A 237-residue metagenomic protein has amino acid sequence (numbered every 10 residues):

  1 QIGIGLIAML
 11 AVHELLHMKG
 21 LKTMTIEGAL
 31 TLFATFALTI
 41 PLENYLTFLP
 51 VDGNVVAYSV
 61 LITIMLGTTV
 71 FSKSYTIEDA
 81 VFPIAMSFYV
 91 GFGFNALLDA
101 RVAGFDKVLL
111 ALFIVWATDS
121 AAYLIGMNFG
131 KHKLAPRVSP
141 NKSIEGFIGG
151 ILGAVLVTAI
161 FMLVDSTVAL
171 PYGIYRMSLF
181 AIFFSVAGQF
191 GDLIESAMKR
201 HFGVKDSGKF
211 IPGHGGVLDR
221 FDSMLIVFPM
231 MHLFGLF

Functional and structural regions predicted by a protein language model:
Q1-S143, F147-I182: Membrane-embedded alpha-helical bundles of polytopic integral membrane proteins
H17, A122, E195-M198, D222-I226: Hydrophobic side chains within alpha-helical segments
A37, G208, L225-I226: Hydrophobic alpha-helical transmembrane segments of integral membrane proteins, especially lipid-exposed positions
A117-M127, G188-R200: Short helical (or helix-break) motifs at transmembrane helix termini and adjacent helical loops in multi-pass membrane
M127-N128, M198-G203, L225, P229-M230: Re-entrant/interfacial helical elements at transmembrane boundaries that shape and gate the permeation pathway
S185-F190, V217-L225: Hydrophobic transmembrane alpha-helical segments of multi-pass transport and channel proteins
R200-D222: Interfacial loop-to-transmembrane junctions
H232-F237: Juxtamembrane boundary at the C-terminal end of a transmembrane helix
